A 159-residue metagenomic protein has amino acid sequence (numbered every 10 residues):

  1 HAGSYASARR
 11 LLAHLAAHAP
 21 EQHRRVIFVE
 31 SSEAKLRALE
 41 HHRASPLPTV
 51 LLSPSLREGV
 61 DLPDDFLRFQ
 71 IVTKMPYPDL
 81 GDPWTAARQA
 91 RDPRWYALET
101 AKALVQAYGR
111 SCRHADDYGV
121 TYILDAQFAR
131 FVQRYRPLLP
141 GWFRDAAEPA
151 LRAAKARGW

Functional and structural regions predicted by a protein language model:
A2-S32: Conserved helicase motor "Helicase C" RecA-like lobe of SF1/SF2 P-loop NTPases
A8-H14, V60-D65, V132-Y135: A short acidic (Asp/Glu
R10-A13, A17, R37-A44, Q106 (+3 more regions): Charged/polar, solvent-exposed surface patches and flexible loops
H23, P63-F66, L138, W142: Short, structured coil segments at secondary-structure junctions
H23-A38, D145-W159: A generic structural motif
E30-F131: Conserved RecA-like P-loop NTPase helicase motor core
Y122-W159: N-terminal targeting/trafficking signals and adjacent low-complexity tails
